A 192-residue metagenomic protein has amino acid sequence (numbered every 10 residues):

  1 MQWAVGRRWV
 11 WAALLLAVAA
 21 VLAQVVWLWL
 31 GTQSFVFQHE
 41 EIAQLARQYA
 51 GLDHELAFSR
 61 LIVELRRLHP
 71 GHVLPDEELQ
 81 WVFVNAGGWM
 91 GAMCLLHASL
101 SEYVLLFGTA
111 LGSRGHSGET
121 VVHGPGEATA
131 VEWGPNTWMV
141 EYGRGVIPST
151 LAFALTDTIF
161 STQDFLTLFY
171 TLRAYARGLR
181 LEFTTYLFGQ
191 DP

Functional and structural regions predicted by a protein language model:
M1-A17: N-terminal Sec-pathway targeting helices
V25-S99, Y186-P192: A short, N-terminal "cap"/entry segment at the start of jelly-roll beta-barrel domains of the cupin/DSBH fold
M93-L95, T120, A130, M139: Conserved hydrophobic/aromatic beta-strand scaffold that supports enzyme active sites
S99-S101, G124-G126, N136: Tight coil/turn sites that cap or link beta-strands
S101, L106-L111: Glycine- and acidic-residue-biased ligand/ion/polar-headgroup-sensing regions
Y103, A130, P148-T150: Eukaryotic short linear interaction motifs
T109-W133: Short acidic-glycine-tyrosine-enriched beta hairpin
G134-G189: Double-stranded beta-helix
